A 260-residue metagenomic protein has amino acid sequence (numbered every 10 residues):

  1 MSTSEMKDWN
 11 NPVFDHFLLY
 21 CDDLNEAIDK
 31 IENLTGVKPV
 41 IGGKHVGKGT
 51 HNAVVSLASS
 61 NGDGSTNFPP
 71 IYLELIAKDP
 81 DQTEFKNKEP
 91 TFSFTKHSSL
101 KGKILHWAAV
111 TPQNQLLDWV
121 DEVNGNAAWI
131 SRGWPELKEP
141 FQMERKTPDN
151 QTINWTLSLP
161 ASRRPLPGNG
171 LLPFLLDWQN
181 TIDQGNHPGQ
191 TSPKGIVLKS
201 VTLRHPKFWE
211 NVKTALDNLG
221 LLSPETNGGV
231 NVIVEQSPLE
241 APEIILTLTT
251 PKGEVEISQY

Functional and structural regions predicted by a protein language model:
S2-F14, L18-K38, L57-Y260: Glyoxalase I/VOC metalloenzyme domain signal
D15, T50-A53: Catalytic cores of extracellular degradative/oxidative enzymes
P39-V46: Conserved catalytic-core motifs of GNAT/GCN5-like acyltransferases
G47-H51, E240-P242: Short acidic/glycine-enriched loop/turn segments that link adjacent beta-strands
